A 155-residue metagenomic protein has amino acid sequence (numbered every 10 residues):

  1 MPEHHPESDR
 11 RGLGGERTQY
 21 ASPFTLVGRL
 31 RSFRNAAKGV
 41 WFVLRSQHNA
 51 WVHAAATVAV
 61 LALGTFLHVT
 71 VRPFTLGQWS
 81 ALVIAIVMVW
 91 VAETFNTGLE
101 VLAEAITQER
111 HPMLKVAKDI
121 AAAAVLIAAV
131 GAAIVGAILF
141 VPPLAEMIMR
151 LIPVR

Functional and structural regions predicted by a protein language model:
M1-F42, Q47-F95, I106, R110 (+1 more regions): Hydrophobic alpha-helical transmembrane segments
V40, E100, A117: Residue-level signal for inorganic ion chemistry
A103-I120: Amphipathic, cytosolic membrane-interfacial segments at TM-TM junctions
